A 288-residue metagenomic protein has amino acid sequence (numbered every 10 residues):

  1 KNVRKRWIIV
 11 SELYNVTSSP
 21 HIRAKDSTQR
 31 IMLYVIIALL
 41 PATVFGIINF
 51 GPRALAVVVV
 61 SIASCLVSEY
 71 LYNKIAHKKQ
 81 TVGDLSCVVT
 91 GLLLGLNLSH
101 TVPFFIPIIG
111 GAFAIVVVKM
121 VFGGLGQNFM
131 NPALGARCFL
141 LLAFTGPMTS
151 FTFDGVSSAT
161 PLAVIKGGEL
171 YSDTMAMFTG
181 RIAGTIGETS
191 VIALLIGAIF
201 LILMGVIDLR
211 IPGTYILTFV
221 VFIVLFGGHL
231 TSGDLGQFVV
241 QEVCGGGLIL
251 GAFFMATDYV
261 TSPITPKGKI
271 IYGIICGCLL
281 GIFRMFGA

Functional and structural regions predicted by a protein language model:
I9-I62, L66: N-terminal signal-anchor module of multipass membrane proteins
S19, V67-K79, I115-G126, I196-V206 (+1 more regions): C-terminal ends of transmembrane helices
Y34-A42, V57-E69, S86-G91, G95 (+10 more regions): Alpha-helical transmembrane segments in multi-pass membrane proteins
G51-A63, T101-G110, M177, R181-V191 (+1 more regions): Structural signature of hydrophobic alpha-helical transmembrane segments
K78, N97, F200-R210, I223-A288: Hydrophobic alpha-helical bundle architecture
Q80-T90, I106-A112, Q127-R137, L209-L217 (+2 more regions): Cytoplasmic-side transmembrane-helix entry/capping segments in multi-pass membrane proteins
C87, L92-G155: Membrane-interface helix-loop-helix junctions at boundaries between adjacent transmembrane segments
G126-L195: Long hydrophobic alpha-helical segments that form multi-pass transmembrane helix bundles in integral membrane proteins
